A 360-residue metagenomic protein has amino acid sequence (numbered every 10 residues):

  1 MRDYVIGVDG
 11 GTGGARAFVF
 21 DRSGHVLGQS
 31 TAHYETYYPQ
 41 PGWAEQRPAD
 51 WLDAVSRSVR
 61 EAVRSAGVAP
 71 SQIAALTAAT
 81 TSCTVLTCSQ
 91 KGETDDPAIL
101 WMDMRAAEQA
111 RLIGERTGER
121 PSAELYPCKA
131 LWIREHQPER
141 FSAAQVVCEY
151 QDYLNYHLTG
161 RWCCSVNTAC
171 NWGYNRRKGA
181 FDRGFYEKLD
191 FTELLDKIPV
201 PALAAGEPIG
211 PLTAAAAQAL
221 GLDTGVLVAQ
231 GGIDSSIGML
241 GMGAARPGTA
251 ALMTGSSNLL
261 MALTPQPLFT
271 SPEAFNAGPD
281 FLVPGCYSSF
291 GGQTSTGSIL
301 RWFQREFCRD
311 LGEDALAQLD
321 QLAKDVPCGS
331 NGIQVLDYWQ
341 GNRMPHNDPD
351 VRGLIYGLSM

Functional and structural regions predicted by a protein language model:
M1-T31, Y38, P70, A74-R111 (+4 more regions): Glycine/Thr-rich phosphate-binding loops that ligate phosphate moieties of nucleotide and other phosphorylated ligands
R2, G10-T12, S23, T117-I233 (+1 more regions): Gly/Ser/Thr-rich active-site cleft segment
F20-D21, L86-S89, I133-E135, Y156-H157 (+3 more regions): Short beta-strand-to-turn element immediately C-terminal to the catalytic PLP-Schiff-base lysine in fold type I
S30-A69, G118: N-terminal phosphate-binding loop and adjacent alpha-helix
Y34-E45, C163-A169, T192-P199, I355-M360: Gly-rich Lys/Arg/Thr-decorated short loops/hinges at beta-loop-alpha junctions or inter-strand turns that position
T77-T80, C148-Q151, G232, G243 (+2 more regions): Short beta-strand segments
A229-C286: Acidic, glycine-rich loop-and-beta core segments that form the ion-binding/anion-interacting portion of active sites
